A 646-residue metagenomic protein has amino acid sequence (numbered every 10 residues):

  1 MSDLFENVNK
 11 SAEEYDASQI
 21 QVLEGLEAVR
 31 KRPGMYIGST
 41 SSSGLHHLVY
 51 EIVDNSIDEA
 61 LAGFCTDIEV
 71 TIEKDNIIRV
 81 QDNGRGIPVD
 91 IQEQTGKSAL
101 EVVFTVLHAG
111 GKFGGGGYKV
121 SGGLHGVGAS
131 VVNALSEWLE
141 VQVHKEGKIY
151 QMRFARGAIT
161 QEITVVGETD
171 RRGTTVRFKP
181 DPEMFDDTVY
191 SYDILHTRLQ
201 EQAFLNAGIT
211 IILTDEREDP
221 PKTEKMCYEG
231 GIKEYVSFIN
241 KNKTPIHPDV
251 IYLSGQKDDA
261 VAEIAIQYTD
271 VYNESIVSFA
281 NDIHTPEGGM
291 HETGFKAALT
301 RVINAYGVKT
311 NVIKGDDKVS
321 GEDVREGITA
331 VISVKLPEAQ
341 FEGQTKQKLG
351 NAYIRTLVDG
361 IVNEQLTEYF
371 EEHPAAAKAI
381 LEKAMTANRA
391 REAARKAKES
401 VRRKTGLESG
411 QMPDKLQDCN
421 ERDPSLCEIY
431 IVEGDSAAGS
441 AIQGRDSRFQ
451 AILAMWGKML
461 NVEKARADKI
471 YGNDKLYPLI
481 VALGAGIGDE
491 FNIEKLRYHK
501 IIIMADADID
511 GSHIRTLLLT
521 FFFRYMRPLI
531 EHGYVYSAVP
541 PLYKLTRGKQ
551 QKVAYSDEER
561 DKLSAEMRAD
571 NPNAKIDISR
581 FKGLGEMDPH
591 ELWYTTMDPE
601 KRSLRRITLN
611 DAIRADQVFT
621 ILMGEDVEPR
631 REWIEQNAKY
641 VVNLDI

Functional and structural regions predicted by a protein language model:
M1-D16, L26, Y50, D58-A60 (+12 more regions): GHKL-family ATPase ATP-binding module
S18-K31: Mature N-terminal segment immediately following signal peptide/propeptide cleavage in secreted/periplasmic
K31-Y50: Conserved short strand/loop->alpha-helix "switch" segment adjacent to the catalytic nucleotide/phosphoryl-transfer site
G86-I91: A short glycine-centered beta->alpha linker in the GHKL/HATPase_c
Q92-E93, L100: Short adenine-binding "F-helix/F-box" segment of the Bergerat
R389-E408, D423-E428, G439-R445, K458 (+1 more regions): C-terminal interaction appendages of subunits in large macromolecular complexes
